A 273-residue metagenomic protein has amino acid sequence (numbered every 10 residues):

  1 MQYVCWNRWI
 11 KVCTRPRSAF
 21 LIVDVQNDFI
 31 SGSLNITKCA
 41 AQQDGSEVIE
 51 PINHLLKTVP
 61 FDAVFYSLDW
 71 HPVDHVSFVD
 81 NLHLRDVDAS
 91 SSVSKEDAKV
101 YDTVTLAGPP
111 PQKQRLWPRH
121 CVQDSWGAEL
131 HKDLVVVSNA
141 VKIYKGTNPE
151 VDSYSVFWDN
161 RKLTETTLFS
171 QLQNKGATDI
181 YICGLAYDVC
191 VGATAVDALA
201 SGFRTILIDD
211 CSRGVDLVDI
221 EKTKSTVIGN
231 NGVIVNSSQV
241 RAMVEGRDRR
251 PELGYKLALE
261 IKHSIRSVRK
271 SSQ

Functional and structural regions predicted by a protein language model:
M1-G146, N174, T178, A200-L207 (+1 more regions): Active-site acidic carboxylates
A40, P118, V156, A186 (+1 more regions): Conserved short-loop catalytic and cofactor-binding motifs
V48, I52, E165, V191: Aromatic/hydrophobic pocket-lining residues that form the small-molecule binding cavity in soluble enzyme cores
R119-D124, F157-K162, G184: Short, surface-exposed loop/turn motifs that are enriched in glycine and acidic residues and include a nearby proline
L130, V141-D179, V189: Glycine-rich phosphate- or other oxyanion-binding loops that anchor nucleotides, phosphorylated ligands
D152, V189-A193, G214-L217, V244: Short active-site-adjacent structural elements
A177-A193, L207-S212: Glycine-rich anion-binding loop/nest that anchors nucleotide
V191-S201: Short Gly/Thr/Asp-enriched flexible loops that form oxyanion-binding sites at enzyme active sites
